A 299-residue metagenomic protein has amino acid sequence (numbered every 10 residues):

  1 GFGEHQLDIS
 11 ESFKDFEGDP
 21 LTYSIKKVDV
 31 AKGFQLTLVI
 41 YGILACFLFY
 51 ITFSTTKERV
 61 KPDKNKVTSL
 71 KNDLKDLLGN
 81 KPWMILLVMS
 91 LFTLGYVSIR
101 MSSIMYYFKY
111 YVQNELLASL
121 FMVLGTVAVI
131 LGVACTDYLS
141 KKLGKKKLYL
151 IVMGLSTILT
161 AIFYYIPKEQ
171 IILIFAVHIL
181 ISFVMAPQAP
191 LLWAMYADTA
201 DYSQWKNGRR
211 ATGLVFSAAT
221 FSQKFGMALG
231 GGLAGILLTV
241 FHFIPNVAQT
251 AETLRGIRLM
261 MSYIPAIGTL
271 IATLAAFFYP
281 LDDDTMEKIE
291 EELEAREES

Functional and structural regions predicted by a protein language model:
G1-D8, F16-S299: Membrane-embedded alpha-helical bundles of multi-pass transporters/translocases, especially carrier/permease families
